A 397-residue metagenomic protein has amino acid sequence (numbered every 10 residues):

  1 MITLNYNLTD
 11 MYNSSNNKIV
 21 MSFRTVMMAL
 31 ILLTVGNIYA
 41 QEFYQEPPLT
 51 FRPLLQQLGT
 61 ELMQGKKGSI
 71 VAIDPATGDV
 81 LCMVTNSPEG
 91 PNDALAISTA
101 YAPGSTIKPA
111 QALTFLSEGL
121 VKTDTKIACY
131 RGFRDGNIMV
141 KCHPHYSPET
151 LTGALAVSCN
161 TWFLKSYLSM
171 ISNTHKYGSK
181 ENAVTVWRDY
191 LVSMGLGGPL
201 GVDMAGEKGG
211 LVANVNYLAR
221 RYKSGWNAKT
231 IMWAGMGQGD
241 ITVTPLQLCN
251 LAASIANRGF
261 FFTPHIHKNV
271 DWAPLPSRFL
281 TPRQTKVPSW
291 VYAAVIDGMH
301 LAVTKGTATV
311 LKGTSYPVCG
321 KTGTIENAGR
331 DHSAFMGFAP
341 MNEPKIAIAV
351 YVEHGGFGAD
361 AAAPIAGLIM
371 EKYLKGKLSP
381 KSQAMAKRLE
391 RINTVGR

Functional and structural regions predicted by a protein language model:
N5, A40-Q41, E46, L54 (+5 more regions): Beta-lactam-recognizing serine transpeptidase/beta-lactamase-like catalytic domain environment
N5-N17: Intrinsic-disorder-associated, low-complexity terminal segments enriched in Asp/Asn/His/Tyr and depleted of Lys/Arg
S14-M27: Bacterial N-terminal signal peptides that target proteins for export
V26-V35: Bacterial N-terminal signal peptides
A100, G104-L113: Active/ligand-binding-proximal structured segments within catalytic/core domains that scaffold catalytic residues
L248, G358-M370: Short, charged, low-complexity patches
P276-R283, I365-R397: Short, gly/Ser/Thr-rich active-site loops of penicillin-recognizing serine hydrolases
